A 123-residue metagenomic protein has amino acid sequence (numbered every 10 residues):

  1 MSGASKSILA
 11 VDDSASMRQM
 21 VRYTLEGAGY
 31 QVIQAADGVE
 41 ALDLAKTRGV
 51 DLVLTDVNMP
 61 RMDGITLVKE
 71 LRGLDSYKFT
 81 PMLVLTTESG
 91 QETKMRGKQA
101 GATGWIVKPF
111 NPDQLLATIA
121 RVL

Functional and structural regions predicted by a protein language model:
Q19-G27: Charged docking surfaces used in two-component/phosphorelay signaling
G29-A36, L44: Short hydrophobic/Thr-rich beta-strand motif most characteristic of the beta2 strand and flanking loop of CheY-like
R48-L54: Active-site beta3 strand of CheY-like receiver
D56, T86: Active-site residues of response regulator receiver
M59: Receiver (REC) domain active-site loop signature in two-component systems and cognate sites in sensor histidine kinases
T103: Short, glycine/charged-rich "phosphate-handling" switch motifs in NTP-dependent and phosphotransfer domains
F110-I119: C-terminal output helix
